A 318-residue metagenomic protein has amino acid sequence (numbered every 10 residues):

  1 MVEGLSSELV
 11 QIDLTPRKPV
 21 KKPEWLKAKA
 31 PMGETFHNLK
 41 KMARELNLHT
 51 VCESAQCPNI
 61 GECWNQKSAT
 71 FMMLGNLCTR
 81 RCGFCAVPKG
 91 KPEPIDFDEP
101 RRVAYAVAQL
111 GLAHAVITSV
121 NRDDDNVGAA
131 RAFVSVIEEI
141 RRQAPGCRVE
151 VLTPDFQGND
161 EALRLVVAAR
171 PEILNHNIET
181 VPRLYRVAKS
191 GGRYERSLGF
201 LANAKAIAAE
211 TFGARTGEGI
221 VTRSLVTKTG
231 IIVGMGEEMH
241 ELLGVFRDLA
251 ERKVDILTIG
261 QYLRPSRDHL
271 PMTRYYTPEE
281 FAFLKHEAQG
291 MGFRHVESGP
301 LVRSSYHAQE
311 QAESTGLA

Functional and structural regions predicted by a protein language model:
M1-T70, R101, Y105, S135-G146 (+4 more regions): Auxiliary Fe-S-binding modules of radical SAM enzymes
V51-C63, L74-K89: Local cysteine-cluster metal-coordination motifs and their immediate loop/turn environment, predominantly Fe-S cluster
E53, M73-L74, T118, L152 (+2 more regions): A secondary-structure boundary/capping signal
A69, R80, L174: Change "...and in nucleic-acid phosphodiester-cleaving endonucleases..." to "...and in nucleic-acid processing enzymes
N76, P154-Q157, G236: Short, surface-exposed acidic/glycine-rich loop or hinge patches that mediate macromolecular interfaces
L77, R81, A86, G111 (+4 more regions): Conserved functional loop/turn residues at catalytic and ligand-binding sites
R81, D125, L184, R267 (+1 more regions): Glycine/Thr-rich phosphate-binding loops of Rossmann-like dinucleotide-binding domains
A86-R102, Q109-E161, V166-A202, K228-T229 (+1 more regions): Core AdoMet radical
